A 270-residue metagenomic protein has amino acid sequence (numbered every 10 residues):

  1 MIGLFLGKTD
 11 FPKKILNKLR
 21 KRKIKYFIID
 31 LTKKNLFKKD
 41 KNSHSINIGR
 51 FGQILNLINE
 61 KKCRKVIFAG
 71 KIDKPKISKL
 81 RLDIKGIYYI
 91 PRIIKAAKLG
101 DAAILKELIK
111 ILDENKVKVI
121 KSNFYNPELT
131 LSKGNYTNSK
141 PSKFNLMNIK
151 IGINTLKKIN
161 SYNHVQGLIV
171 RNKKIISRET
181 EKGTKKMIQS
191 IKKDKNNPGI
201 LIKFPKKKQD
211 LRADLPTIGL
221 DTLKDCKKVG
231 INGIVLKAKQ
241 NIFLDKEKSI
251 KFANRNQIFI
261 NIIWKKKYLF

Functional and structural regions predicted by a protein language model:
M1-L31: N-terminal basic/disordered segments at the start of proteins
L4-L6, F27-D30, V66-A69, V119-F124 (+5 more regions): General beta-strand structural signal in soluble alpha/beta enzymes
L6-F11, K71-P75, N241-I242: Gly/Ser/Thr-rich loops at beta-strand to alpha-helix junctions that form or flank small-molecule/cofactor-binding
F11, L19, S45, K98-A102 (+2 more regions): Conserved mixed alpha/beta catalytic, RNA-binding, or beta-rich assembly cores of soluble enzyme, regulatory
P12, K34, L108-I111, N115 (+3 more regions): Catalytic domains of riboflavin
K14-K18, I67, D225, K248-S249: A short acidic, amphipathic alpha-helical/loop segment
L31-C63, D83-Y89, I93, K186-F270: Feature captures the catalytic cores and cofactor-binding loops of soluble hydro-lyases/lyases that act on carboxylate
I54-F124: N-terminal glycine-rich phosphate/adenylate-binding segment common to multiple enzyme folds
